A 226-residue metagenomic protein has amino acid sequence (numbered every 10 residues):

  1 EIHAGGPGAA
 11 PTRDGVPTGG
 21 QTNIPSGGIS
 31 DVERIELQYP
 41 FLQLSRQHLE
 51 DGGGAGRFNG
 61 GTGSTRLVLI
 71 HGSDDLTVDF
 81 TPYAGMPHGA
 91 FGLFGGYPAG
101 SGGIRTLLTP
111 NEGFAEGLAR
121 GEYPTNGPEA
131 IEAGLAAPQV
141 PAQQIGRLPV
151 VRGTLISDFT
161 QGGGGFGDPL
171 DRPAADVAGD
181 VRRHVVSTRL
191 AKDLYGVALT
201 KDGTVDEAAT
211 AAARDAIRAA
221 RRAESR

Functional and structural regions predicted by a protein language model:
E1-R226: Glycine/proline-enriched, intrinsically flexible loops and inter-domain linkers
